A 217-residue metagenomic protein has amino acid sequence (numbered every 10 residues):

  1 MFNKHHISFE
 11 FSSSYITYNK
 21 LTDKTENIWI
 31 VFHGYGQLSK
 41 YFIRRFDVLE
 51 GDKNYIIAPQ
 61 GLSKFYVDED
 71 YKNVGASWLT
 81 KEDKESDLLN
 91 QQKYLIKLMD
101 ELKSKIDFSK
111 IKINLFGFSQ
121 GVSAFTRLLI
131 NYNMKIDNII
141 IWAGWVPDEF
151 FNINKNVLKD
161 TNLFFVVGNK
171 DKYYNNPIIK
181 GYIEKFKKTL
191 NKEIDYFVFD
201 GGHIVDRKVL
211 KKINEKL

Functional and structural regions predicted by a protein language model:
S8-F108: Serine-hydrolase catalytic machinery in alpha/beta-hydrolase-like enzymes
F42-R45, N175-F186: Short alpha-helix in the alpha/beta-hydrolase fold that links the catalytic acid
E69-G75, G144-L163: Flexible "cap/lid" loop of the alpha/beta hydrolase fold
D107-G117: Alpha/beta-hydrolase fold nucleophile elbow
F116-G121, F125: Gly/Ala-rich beta-loop-alpha elbow adjacent to hydrolase catalytic centers
M134-V146: A conserved short beta-strand
F164, K180, E184, T189-L217: C-terminal catalytic histidine-bearing segment of alpha/beta-hydrolase fold enzymes
F164-V167, D171: Short beta-strand/loop motif that positions the catalytic acidic residue of the alpha/beta-hydrolase fold
